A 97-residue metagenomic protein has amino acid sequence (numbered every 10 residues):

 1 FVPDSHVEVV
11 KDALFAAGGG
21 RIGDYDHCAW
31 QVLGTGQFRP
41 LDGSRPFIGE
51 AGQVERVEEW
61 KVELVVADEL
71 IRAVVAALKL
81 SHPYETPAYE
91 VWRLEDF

Functional and structural regions predicted by a protein language model:
F1-F97: Hydrophobic structural segments
